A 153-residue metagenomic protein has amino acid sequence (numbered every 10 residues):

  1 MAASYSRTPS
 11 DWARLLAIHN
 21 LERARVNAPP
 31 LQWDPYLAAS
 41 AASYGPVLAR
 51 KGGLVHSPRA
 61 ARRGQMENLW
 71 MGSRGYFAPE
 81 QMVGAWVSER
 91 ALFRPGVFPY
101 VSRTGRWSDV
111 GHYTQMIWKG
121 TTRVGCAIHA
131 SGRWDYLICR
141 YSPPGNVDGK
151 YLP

Functional and structural regions predicted by a protein language model:
M1-A2, H19-N20, N27, L92 (+2 more regions): Generic signal for short, ordered secondary-structure residues within or immediately flanking folded domains
M1-A2, R23, G84, C126: Residue-level detector of intrinsically disordered, flexible termini and proteolytic processing junctions
M1-R14, I18, A85-S88, D135-Y136 (+1 more regions): Short N-terminal secondary-structure initiator segments
A3-M66: Short, well-ordered surface patches within globular domains
G75-P153: Disulfide-stabilized extracellular recognition modules
